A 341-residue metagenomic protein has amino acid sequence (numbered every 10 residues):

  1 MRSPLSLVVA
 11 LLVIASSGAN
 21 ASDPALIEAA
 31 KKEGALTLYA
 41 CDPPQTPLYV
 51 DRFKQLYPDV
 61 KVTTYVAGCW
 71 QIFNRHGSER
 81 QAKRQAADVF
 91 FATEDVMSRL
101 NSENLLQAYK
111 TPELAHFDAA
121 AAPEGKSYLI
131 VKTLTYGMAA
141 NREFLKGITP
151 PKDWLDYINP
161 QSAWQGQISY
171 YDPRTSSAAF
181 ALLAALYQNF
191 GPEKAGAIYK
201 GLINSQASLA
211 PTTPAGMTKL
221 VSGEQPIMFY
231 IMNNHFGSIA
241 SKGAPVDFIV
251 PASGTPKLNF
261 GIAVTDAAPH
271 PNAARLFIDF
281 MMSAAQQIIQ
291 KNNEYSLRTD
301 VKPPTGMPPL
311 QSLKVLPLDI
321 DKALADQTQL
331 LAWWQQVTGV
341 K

Functional and structural regions predicted by a protein language model:
D23, K31-L48, F260: Extracytoplasmic "Venus flytrap"
Y39-D51, T63-R80, Q85-E224: Extracytoplasmic ligand-binding site segments that recognize negatively charged/polar headgroups
Y49, K194-I198, F260, P269-M281 (+1 more regions): Short amphipathic alpha-helical coupling segments at ligand-binding clamshell hinges and other catalytic/signaling
E94-R99, P226-P245, E294: A ligand-binding cleft/hinge motif common to bilobed small-molecule-binding domains
H116-A119, T133-T135, I198-I203, L209-A210 (+2 more regions): Periplasmic-binding protein-like
A139-F144, L183-Q188, L258-A273, I289-N292: A bilobed periplasmic-binding-protein/Venus flytrap-type ligand-binding module shared by bacterial periplasmic
A163-R174, F280-P303: Periplasmic-binding protein-like
T305-K341: Extracellular/periplasmic bilobal clamshell ligand-binding domains
